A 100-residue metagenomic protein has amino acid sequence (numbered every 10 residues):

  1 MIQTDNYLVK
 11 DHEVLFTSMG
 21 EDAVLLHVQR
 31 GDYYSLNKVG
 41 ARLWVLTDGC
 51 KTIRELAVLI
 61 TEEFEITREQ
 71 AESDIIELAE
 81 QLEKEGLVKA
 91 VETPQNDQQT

Functional and structural regions predicted by a protein language model:
M1-V24: Long, low-complexity, charged/polar intrinsically disordered regions in eukaryotic proteins
H12, E21, R30, V39-G40: A generic "binding-loop/recognition-motif" signal
L26-V28: A structural micro-motif at secondary-structure boundaries
D32-T100: Long, charge-rich, low-complexity alpha-helical segments
